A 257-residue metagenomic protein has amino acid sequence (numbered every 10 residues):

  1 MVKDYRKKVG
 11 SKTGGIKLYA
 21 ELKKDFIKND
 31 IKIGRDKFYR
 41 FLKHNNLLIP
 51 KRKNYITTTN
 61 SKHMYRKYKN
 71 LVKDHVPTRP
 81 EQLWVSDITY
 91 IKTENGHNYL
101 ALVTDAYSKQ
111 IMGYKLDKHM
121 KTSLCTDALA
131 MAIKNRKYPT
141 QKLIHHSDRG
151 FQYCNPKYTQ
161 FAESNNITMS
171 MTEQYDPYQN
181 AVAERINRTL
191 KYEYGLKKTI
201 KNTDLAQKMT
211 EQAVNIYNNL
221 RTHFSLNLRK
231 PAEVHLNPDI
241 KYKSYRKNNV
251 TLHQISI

Functional and structural regions predicted by a protein language model:
M1-P80, K230-I240: Basic, flexible linker segments flanking DNA-binding modules in nucleic acid-interacting mobile-element proteins
V2, L18, F38, V72 (+12 more regions): Mobile genetic element proteins and their domesticated derivatives, centered on retroelements and DNA transposons
G14-G15, G34, Y68, E81 (+7 more regions): Hydrophobic (often cysteine-bearing) scaffold residues that line and stabilize catalytic clefts of nucleotide/cofactor
T59-S61, S147-R149, N155-T159, M169-K191 (+2 more regions): RNase H-like two-metal-ion nuclease catalytic core shared by retroviral integrases and related mobile-element nucleases
P77-M112, K118-H119: An active-site-proximal beta-strand-loop segment
G96, K115-Y138: Active-site beta-loop-alpha junctions of metal-dependent nucleic acid enzymes, especially the RNase H-like/DDE
Q110-Y114, S170-T172, L196-K197: Short small-residue beta-strand/loop micro-motif enriched in glycine and branched aliphatics
E163-I167, T189-I257: C-terminal domain-tail junction helix/linker
